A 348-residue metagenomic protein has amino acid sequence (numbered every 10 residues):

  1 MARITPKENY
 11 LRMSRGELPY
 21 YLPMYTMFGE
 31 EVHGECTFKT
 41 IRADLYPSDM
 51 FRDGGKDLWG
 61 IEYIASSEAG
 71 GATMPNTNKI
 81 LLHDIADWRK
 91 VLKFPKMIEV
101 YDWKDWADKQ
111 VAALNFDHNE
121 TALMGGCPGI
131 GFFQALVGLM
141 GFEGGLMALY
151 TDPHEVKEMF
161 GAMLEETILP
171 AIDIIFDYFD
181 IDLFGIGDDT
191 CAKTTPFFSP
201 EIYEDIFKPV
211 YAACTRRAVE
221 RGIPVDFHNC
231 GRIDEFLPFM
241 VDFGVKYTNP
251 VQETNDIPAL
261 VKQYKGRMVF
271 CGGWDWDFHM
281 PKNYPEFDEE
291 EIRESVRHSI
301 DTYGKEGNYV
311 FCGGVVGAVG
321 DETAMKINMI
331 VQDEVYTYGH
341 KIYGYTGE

Functional and structural regions predicted by a protein language model:
M1-G29, K93-E348: Active-site loop segments of alpha/beta catalytic cores
Y20-L22, T26-D57: Segments that shape or occlude catalytic/ligand-binding pockets
C36-T37, S67, K282, T323: Short conserved micro-motifs at the rims of enzyme active sites and ligand-binding pockets
F38, I64, M74-P75, E165 (+1 more regions): Intrinsically disordered, low-complexity, compositionally biased regions/tails
D53-W103, F116-A122: A contiguous, low-structure linker/loop signature
